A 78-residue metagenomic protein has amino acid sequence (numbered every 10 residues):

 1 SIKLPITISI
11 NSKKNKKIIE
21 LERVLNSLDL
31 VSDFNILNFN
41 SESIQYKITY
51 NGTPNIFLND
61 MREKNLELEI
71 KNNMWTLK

Functional and structural regions predicted by a protein language model:
L4-K78: C-terminal soluble interaction/assembly domains
